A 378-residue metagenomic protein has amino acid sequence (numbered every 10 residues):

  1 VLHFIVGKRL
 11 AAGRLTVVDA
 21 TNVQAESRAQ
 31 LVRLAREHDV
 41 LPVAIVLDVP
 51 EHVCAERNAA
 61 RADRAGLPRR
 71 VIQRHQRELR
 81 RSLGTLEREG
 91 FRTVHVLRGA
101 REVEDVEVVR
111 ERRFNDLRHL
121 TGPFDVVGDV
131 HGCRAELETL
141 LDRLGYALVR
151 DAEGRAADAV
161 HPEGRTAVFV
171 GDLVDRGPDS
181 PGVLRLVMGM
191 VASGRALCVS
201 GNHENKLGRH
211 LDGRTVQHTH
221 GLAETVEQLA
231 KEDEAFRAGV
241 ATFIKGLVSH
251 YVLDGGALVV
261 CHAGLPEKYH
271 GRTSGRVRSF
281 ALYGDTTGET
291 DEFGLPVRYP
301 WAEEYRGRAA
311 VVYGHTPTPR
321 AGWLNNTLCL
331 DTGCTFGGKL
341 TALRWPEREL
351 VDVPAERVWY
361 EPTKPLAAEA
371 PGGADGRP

Functional and structural regions predicted by a protein language model:
V1-V43: Conserved nucleotide-sensing/catalytic segment adjacent to the nucleotide-binding pocket in NTP-handling enzymes
A12-R14, H38-V43, G90-T93, R165 (+2 more regions): Short glycine-/polar-rich loops that comprise or flank the Walker A/P-loop and associated switch/sensor motifs
V49-R110: Conserved GTP-binding G-domain of TRAFAC-class P-loop NTPases and closely related GTPase folds
A65, R70-Q73, P162-G164, R176-L253 (+3 more regions): Active-site neighborhood of divalent metal-dependent phosphoester bond hydrolases
E104-L184: N-terminal active-site segment of His-dependent metallophosphoesterases
D129, D172, V187, G201-N202 (+6 more regions): Divalent metal-coordination and catalytic microenvironments
G132-A135, D175-P178, E204-G208, E267-K268 (+2 more regions): Active-site environment of divalent metal-dependent phosphoester hydrolases
S279, Y283-P378: Acidic, His/Gly-rich catalytic cores of divalent-metal-dependent hydrolytic chemistry
